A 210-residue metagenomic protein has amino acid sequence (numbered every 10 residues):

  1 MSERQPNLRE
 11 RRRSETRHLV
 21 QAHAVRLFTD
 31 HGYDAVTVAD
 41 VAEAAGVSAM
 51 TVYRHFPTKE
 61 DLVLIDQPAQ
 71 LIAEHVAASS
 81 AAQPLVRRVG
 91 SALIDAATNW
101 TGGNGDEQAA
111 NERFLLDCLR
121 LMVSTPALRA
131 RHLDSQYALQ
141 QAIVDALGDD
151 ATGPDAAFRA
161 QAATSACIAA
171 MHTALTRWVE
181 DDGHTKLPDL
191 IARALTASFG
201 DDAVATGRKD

Functional and structural regions predicted by a protein language model:
M1-V47: Basic, helix-initiating cap at the start of DNA-binding domains
N7, H31-Y33, G46, Y53-L64 (+1 more regions): HTH DNA-binding helix-turn interface
T16, V89, L93, S135-L139 (+1 more regions): Hydrophobic/aromatic residues within well-ordered alpha-helical segments
E74-D117: Hydrophobic alpha-helical connector segments
W100-G103, L147-D150, A174-D182: Secondary-structure edge/capping motif, primarily at the C-terminal ends of alpha-helices and the immediately following
L119-A151, Q161: Amphipathic alpha-helical packing segments from all-alpha helical-bundle domains
A156-T164: Membrane-interface starts of transmembrane alpha-helices
R177-D210: C-terminal peripheral helix-coil segments that are non-catalytic and often amphipathic
